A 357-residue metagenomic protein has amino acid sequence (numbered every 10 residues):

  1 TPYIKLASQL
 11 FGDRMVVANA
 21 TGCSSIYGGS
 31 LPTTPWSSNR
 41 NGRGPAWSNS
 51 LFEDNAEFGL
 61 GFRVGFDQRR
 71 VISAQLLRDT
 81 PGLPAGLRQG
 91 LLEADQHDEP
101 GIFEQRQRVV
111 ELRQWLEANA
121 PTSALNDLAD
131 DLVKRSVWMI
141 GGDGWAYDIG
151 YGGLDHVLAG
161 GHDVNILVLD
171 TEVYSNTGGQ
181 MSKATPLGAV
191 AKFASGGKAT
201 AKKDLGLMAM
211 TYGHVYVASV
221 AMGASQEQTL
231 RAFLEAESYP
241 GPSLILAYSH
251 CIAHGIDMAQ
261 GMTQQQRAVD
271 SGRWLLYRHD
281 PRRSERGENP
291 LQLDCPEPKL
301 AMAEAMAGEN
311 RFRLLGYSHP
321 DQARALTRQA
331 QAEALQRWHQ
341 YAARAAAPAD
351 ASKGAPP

Functional and structural regions predicted by a protein language model:
T1-L6, D13-V16, S25-S38, L116-Q180 (+2 more regions): Thiamine diphosphate
T1-T122: Iron-sulfur-cluster electron-transfer modules
P2-Y3, L10-F11, N19, C23 (+18 more regions): General structural feature for long, well-ordered alpha-helical segments within catalytic domains of soluble enzymes
L6-R14, A20, G29, T80 (+2 more regions): C-terminal extensions of enzymes
P32-P45, T229-Q322, Q329, A342 (+2 more regions): Glycine/aspartate-rich loop-and-adjacent alpha/beta segment that forms the canonical ThDP
S50-V64, V71-L83, D131-V133, G188-Y239 (+2 more regions): Conserved thiamine diphosphate
D148, H156-V164, L169-A184, A189-K203 (+2 more regions): Residues forming the flavin
